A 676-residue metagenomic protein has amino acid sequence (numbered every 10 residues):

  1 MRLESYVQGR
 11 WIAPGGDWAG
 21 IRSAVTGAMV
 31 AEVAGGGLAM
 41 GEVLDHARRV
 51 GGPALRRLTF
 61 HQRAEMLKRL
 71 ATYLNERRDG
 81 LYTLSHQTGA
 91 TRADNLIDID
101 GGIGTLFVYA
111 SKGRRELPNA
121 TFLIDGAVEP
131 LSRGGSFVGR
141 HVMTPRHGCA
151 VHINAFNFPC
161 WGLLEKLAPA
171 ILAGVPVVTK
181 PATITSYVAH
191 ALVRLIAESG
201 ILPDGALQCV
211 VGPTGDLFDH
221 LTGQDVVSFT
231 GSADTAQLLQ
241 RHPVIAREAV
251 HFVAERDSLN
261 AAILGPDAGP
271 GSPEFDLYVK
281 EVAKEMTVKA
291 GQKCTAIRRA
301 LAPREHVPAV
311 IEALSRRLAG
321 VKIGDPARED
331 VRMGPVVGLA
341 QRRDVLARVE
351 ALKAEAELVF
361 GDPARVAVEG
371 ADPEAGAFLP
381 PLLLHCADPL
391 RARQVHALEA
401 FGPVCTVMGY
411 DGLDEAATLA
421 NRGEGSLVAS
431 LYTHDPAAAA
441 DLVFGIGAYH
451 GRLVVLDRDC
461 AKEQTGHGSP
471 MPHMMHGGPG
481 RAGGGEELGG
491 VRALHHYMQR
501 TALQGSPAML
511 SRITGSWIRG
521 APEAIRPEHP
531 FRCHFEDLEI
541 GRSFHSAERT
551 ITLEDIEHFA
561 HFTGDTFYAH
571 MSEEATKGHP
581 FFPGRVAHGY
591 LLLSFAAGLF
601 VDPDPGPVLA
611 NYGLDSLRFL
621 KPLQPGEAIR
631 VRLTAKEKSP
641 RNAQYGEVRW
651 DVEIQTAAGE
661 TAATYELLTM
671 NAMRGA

Functional and structural regions predicted by a protein language model:
M1-G135, G320, V337, L346 (+1 more regions): N-terminal Rossmann-like NAD(P)+-binding subdomain of aldehyde/semialdehyde dehydrogenases
D17, M29-G36, G52-R56, P130-L131 (+8 more regions): Short, well-ordered beta-strand elements within core beta-sheets of diverse protein domains
V25-A31, E65, S199-D204, G223-V226 (+4 more regions): Conserved C-terminal structural/oligomerization subdomain of aldehyde/semialdehyde dehydrogenase
L117-L277, Y410, E463, G485: Rossmann-like NAD(P) dinucleotide-binding subdomain of oxidoreductase/dehydrogenase enzymes
L195-G200, Q224-V226, D234-L390, L413-D414 (+3 more regions): ALDH superfamily catalytic-core signature
R526-A587, M673: Catalytic strand-loop segment that frames the active site of acyl-thioester-processing enzymes
P530-E539, F619, L623-A676: HotDog/MaoC-like acyl-thioester-processing domains
G578-A587, L591-K636: Hydrophobic beta-strand-centered segment that forms part of the acyl-chain substrate-binding groove
